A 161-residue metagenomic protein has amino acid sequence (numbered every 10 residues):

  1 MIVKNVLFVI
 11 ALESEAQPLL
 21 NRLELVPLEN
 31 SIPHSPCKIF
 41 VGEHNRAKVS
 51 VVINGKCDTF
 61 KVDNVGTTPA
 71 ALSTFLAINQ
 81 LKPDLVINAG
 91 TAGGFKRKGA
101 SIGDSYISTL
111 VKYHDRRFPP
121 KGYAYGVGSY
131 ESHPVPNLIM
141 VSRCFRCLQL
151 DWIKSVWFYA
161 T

Functional and structural regions predicted by a protein language model:
I2-Q149, I153: Metabolite-binding pocket within alpha/beta catalytic cores that recognizes anionic/polar moieties
S155-T161: A mid-sequence, solvent-exposed acidic-amphipathic segment
